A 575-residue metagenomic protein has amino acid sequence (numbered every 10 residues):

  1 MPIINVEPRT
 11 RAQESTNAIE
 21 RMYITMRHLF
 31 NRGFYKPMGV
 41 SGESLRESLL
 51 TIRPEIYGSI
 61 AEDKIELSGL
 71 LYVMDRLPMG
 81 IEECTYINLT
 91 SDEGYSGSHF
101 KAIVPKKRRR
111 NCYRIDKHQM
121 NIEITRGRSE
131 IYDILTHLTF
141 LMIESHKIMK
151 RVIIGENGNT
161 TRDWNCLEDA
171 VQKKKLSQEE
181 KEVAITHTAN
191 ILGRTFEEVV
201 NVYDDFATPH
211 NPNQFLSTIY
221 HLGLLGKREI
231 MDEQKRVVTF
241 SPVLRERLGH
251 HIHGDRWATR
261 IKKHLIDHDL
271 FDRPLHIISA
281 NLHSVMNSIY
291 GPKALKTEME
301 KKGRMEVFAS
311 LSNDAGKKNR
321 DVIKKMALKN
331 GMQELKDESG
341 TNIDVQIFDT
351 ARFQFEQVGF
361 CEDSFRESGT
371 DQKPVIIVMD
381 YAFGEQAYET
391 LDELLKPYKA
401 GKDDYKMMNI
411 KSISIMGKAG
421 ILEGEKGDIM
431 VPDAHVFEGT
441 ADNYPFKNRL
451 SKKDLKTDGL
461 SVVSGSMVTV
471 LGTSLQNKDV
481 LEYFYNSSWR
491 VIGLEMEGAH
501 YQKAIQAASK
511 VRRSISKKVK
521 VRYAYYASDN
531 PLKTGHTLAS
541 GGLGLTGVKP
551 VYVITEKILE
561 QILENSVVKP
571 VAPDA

Functional and structural regions predicted by a protein language model:
M1-A575: Accessory terminal and edge-of-domain segments that mediate assembly/interaction and cofactor placement around
